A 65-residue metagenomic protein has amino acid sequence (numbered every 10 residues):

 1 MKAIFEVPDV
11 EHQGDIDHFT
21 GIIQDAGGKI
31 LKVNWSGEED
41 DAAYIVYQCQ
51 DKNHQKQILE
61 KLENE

Functional and structural regions predicted by a protein language model:
M1-V10: Short glycine-/aliphatic-rich beta-strand segments at the starts of folded cytosolic domains
E11-L31: Short amphipathic alpha-helix segments
H12, Q48-Q55: Helix N-cap motif at beta-to-alpha junctions
H18-I23, Q55-E65: Short amphipathic alpha-helices in soluble, non-transmembrane regions that often serve as interface/regulatory elements
V33, I45-C49: Short linear proline/tyrosine/threonine-rich motifs used for host-factor recruitment and membrane trafficking/assembly
V33-E39: RNA-recognition motif
E39-I45: The conserved glycine-aromatic submotif of the RRM
